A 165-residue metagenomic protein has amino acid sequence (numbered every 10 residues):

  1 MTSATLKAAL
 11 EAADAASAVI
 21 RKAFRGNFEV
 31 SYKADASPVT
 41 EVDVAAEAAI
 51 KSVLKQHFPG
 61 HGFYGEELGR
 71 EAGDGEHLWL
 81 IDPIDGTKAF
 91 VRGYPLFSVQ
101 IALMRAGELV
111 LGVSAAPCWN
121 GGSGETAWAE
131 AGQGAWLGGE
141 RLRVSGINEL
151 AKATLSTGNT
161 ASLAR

Functional and structural regions predicted by a protein language model:
M1-I84: N-terminal subdomain of lithium-sensitive/metallo-dependent phosphomonoesterases centered on the IMPase/IPPase/PAP
G75-E76, V91-G93, G124: Short, conserved acidic/polar surface loops in the N-terminal third of protein domains
Y94-S98: Conserved structural elements of the adenylate-forming
I101-R165: Acidic beta-strand-loop-alpha-helix segment within the catalytic core of divalent metal-dependent phosphate-processing
